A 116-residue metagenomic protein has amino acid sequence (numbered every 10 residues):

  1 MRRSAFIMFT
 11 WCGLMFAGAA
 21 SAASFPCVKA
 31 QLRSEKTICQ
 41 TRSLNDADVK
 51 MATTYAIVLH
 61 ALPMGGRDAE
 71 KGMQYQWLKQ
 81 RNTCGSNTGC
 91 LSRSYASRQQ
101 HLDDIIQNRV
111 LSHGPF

Functional and structural regions predicted by a protein language model:
M1-A5: Positively charged n-region of N-terminal signal peptides that target proteins for export
I7-F16: Bacterial N-terminal signal peptides
A20-F116: N-terminal alpha-helical modules
